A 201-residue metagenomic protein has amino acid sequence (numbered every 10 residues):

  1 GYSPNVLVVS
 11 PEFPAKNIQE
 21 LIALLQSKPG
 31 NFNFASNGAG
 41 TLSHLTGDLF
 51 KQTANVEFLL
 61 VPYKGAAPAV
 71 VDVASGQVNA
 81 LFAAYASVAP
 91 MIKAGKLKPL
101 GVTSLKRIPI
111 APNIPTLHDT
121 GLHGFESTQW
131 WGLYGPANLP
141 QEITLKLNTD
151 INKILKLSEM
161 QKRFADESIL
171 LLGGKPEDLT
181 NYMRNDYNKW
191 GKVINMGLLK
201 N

Functional and structural regions predicted by a protein language model:
G1-P68, L117, W130-R163: Hinge/capping helix and adjacent helix->loop/strand transition within the periplasmic-binding protein
Y2-S3, V88-L155, N188: C-terminal lobe and pocket-closing loops of periplasmic/extracytoplasmic Venus-flytrap solute-binding proteins
N17, P62, G76-Q77, A84 (+4 more regions): Conserved functional loop/turn residues at catalytic and ligand-binding sites
K28-F32, V56, A74-A83, K96-P99 (+1 more regions): Alpha-to-beta junction loops
G47, V73-A74, I92: Hydrophobic residues within well-ordered alpha-helices
T53-A54, Q141-N201: An extracytoplasmic/periplasmic, membrane-proximal ligand-sensing/linker region
Y63, F82-A83, V102, G174: Short beta-strand and adjacent tight-turn residues that come in two discontinuous sequence segments and form the edges
A69-V70, V88: Short, hydrophobic alpha-helical packing/hinge segments within bilobed ligand-binding/sensory domains
